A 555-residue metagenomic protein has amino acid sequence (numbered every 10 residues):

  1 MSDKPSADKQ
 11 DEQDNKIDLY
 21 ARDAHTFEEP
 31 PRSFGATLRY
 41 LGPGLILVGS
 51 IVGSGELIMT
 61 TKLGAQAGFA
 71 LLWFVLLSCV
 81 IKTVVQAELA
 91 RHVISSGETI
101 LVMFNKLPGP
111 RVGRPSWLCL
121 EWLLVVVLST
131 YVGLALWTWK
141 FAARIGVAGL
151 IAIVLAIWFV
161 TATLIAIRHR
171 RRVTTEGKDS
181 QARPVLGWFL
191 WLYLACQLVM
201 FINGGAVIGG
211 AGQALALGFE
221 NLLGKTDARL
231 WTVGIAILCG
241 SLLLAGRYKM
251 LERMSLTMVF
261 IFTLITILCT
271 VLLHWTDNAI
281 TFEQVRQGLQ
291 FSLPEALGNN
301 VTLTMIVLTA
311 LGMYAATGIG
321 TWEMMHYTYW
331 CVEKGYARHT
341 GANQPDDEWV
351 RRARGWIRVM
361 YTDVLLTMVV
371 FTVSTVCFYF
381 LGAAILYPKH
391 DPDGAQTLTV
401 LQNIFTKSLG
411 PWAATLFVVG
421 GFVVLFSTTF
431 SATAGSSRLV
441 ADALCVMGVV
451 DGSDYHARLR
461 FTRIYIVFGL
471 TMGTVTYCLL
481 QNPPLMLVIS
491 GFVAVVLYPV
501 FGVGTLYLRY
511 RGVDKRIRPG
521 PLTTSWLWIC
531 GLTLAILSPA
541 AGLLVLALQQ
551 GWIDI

Functional and structural regions predicted by a protein language model:
M1-L57, V112-C119, R354-L366: Membrane-interface "cap" regions at the ends of multi-pass membrane proteins
Y20-D23, M59-K62, A87-S116, F141-G146 (+7 more regions): Flexible loop linkers connecting adjacent transmembrane helices in multi-pass alpha-helical membrane transporters
R91, S95, P115-R144, V185-L222 (+1 more regions): Hydrophobic transmembrane alpha-helices that form the core helical bundles of multi-pass secondary transporters
V112-L128, G224-I235, L444-L479, L527: Loop-to-transmembrane helix boundary motifs in multi-pass membrane proteins
A135-F141, F159-V173, Q213-L222, I235-M258 (+5 more regions): Membrane-water interface regions at transmembrane-helix termini and the short interhelical loops of multi-pass membrane
L150-W158, L190-Y193, E220-L244, F260-I267 (+3 more regions): Transmembrane alpha-helical segments of multi-pass small-molecule transport proteins
T257, R438, G452-I464, V488-V545: C-terminal membrane-solvent junction of multi-pass transporters and transport-like membrane proteins
F260-N300, A310, G320-T328, F501-K515 (+1 more regions): Hydrophobic alpha-helical segments and their helix-loop junctions in multi-pass secondary transporters
